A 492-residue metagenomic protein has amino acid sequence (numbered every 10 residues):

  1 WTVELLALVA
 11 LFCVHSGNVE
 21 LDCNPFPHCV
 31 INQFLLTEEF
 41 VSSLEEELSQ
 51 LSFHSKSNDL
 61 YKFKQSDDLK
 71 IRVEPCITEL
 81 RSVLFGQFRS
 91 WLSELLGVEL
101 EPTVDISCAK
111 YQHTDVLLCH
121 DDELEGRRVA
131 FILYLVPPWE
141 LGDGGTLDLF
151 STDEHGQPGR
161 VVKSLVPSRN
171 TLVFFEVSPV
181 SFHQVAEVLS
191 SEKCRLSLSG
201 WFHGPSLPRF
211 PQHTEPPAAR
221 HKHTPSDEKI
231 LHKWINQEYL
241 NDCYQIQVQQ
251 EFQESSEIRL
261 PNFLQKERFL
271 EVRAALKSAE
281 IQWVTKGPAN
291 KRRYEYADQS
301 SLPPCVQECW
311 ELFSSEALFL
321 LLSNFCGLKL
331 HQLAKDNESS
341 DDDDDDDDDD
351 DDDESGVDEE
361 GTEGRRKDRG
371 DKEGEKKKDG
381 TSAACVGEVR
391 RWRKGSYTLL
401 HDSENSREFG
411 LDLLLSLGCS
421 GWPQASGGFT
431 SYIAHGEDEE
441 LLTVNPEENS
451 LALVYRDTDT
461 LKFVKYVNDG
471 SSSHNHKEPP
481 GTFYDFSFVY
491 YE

Functional and structural regions predicted by a protein language model:
W1-E492: Fe(II)/2-oxoglutarate oxygenase catalytic core
